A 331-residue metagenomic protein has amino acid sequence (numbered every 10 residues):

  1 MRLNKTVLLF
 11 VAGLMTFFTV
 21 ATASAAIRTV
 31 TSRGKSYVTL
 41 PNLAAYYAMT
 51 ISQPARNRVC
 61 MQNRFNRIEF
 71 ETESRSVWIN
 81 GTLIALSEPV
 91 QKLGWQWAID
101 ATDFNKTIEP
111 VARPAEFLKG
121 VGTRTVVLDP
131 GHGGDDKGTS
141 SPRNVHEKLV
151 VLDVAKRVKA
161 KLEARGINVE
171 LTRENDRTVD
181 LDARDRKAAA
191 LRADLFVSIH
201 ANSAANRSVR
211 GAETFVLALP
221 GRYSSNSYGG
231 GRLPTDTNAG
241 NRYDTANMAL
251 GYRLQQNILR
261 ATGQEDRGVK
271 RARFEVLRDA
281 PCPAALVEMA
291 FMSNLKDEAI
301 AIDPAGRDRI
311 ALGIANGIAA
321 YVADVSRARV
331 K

Functional and structural regions predicted by a protein language model:
M1-F10: Bacterial N-terminal signal peptides that target proteins for export
K5, A26, E73, T123-V126 (+3 more regions): A residue-level detector for conformationally permissive "hinge/kink" positions
L8, A45, I68, V77 (+7 more regions): A broad, structure-centric signal for solvent-exposed, well-ordered loop/edge residues that line or flank functional
L9-T19: Bacterial N-terminal signal peptides
V11-G13, T31-S32, K92, T139 (+4 more regions): Generic detector of short alpha-helix boundary/capping microenvironments and adjacent low-complexity segments
T16, F117-K119, A205, R278: Sterically constrained small-residue positions within well-ordered secondary structures of folded domains
T22-D136, S140-H146, D153, K161 (+2 more regions): Primary recognition of N-terminal secretory signal peptides and signal-anchoring hydrophobic helices
V145-K331: Active-site-proximal helix/loop segments of hydrolytic enzymes
